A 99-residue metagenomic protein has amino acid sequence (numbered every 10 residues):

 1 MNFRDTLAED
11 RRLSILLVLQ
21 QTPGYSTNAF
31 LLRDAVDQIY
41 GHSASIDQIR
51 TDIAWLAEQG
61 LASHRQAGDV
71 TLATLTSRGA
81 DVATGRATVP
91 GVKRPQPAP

Functional and structural regions predicted by a protein language model:
M1-S26: Short alpha-helical segments that sit at the start of domains
F3-R4, S14, A35-Q38, P95-P99: Exposed, interaction-prone assembly regions rather than primary DNA-binding/catalytic cores
Y25-V36: Short acidic, hydrophobic short linear motifs in intrinsically disordered regions
D34, T51, D81: DNA-binding alpha-helical recognition surfaces that contact promoter or target DNA
H42-E58: Short amphipathic alpha-helical interaction segments
A57-A67: A short, conserved structural fragment
D69-L75: Minor-groove-contacting beta-hairpin "wing" of winged helix-turn-helix DNA-binding domains
S77-P99: Short, amphipathic alpha-helical interaction segments positioned at domain boundaries
